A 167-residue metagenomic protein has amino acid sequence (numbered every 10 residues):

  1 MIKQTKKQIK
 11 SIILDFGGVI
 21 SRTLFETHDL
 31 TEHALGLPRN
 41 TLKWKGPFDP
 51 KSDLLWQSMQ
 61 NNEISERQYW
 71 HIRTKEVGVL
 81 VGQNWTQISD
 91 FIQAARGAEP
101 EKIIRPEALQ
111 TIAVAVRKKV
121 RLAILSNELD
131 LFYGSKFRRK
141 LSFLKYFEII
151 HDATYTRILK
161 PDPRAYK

Functional and structural regions predicted by a protein language model:
I2-K51: Active-site neighborhood of HAD-like aspartate-dependent phosphohydrolases
I9, K119, F147-E148: Short, well-ordered alpha-helix to beta-strand connector turns
D15-G18, N62, I124, I150: Generic structural signal for small/hydrophobic residues in well-ordered secondary structure, especially within
V19-I20, F25-T27, E128-F132, T156-R157: Short, solvent-exposed loop/turn segments at secondary-structure junctions
D29-H33, W44, L54-N61, Q87-E107: Helical cap/lid subdomains and adjacent loops of hydrolase enzymes that gate the active-site channel and determine
W56-I92: A metal-dependent, Asp-based hydrolase signature
G82-A123, P163: Short, acidic loop-to-helix structural element flanking the phosphoryl-transfer center in phosphate-processing enzymes
D130-K167: Substrate-recognition "cap/lid" segment bordering the active-site pocket of phosphatases
